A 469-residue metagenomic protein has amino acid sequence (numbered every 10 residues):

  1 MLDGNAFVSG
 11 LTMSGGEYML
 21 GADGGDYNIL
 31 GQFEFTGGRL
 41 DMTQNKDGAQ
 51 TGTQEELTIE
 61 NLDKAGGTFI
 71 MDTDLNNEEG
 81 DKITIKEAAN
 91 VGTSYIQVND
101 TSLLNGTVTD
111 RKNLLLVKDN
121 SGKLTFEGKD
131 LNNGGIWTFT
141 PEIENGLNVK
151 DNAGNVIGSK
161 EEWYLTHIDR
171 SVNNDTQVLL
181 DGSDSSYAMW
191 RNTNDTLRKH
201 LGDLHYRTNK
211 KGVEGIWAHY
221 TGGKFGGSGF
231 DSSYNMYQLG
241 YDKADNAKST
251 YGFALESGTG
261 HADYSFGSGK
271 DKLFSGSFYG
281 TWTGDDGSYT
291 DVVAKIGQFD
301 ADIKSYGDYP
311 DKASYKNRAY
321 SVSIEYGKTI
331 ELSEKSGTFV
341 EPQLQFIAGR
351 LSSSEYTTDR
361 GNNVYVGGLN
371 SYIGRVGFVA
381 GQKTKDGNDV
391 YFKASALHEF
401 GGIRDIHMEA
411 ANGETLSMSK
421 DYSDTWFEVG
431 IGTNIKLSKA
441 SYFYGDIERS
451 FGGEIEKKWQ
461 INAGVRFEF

Functional and structural regions predicted by a protein language model:
M1-A88, G92-S94, N99-H167: Extracellular beta-solenoid/beta-roll
G4-F7, D23-N28, F33, N61-D63 (+3 more regions): Primarily extracellular Gram-negative trimeric autotransporter adhesin
I83, A89, D231-Y237, K270-F274 (+4 more regions): Residues that define the transmembrane beta-barrel architecture of outer-membrane proteins
N105-K123, S232-K248, N362-S371: Short secondary-structure subsegments characteristic of cysteine-rich extracellular domains
S171-V340, I447-E448, G453: Outer membrane beta-barrel translocator domains of Type V secretion systems
H261, S265-G267, D300-K316, S352-Y372 (+1 more regions): Solvent-exposed, glycine/polar-rich loop segments of beta-barrel outer-membrane systems
S277, V366-F469: Outer membrane beta-barrel transmembrane domains
Q345-L351: Solvent-exposed flexible segments
